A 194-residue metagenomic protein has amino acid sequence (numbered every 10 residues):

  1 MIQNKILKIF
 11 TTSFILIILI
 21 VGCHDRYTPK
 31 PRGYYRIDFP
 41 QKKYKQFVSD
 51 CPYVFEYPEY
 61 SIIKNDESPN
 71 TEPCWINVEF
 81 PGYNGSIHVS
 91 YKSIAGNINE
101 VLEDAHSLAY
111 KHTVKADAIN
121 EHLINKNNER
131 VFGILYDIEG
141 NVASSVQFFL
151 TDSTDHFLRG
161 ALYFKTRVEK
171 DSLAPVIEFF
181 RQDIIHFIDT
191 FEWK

Functional and structural regions predicted by a protein language model:
I2-T11: Bacterial N-terminal signal peptides that target proteins for export
N4, A161-K194: Surface-exposed amphipathic alpha-helical segments
L19-G22: C-terminal motif of bacterial Sec signal peptides marking the signal peptidase cleavage site
H24-P31: Bacterial lipoprotein signal-peptidase II cleavage site
P31-C51: Post-signal peptide N-terminal segment of mature Sec-exported envelope proteins
D50-E103: Secretory pathway targeting signatures of secreted, lumenal, and periplasmic proteins
I87-G96, Q147-F148, K170-E178: Second-shell loop/turn segments in exported
D104-A161: Signature of long, low-cysteine stretches enriched in small and polar/charged residues
